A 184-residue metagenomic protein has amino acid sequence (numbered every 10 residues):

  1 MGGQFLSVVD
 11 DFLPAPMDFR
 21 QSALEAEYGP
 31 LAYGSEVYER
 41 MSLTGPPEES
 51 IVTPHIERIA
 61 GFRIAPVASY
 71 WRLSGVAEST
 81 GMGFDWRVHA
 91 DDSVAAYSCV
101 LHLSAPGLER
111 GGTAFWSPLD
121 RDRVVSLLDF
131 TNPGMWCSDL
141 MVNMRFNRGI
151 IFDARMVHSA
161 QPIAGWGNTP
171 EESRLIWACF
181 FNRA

Functional and structural regions predicted by a protein language model:
M1-V88, G112: Non-heme Fe(II)/2-oxoglutarate
S79-A184: Catalytic core of non-heme Fe(II) oxygenases with the double-stranded beta-helix
